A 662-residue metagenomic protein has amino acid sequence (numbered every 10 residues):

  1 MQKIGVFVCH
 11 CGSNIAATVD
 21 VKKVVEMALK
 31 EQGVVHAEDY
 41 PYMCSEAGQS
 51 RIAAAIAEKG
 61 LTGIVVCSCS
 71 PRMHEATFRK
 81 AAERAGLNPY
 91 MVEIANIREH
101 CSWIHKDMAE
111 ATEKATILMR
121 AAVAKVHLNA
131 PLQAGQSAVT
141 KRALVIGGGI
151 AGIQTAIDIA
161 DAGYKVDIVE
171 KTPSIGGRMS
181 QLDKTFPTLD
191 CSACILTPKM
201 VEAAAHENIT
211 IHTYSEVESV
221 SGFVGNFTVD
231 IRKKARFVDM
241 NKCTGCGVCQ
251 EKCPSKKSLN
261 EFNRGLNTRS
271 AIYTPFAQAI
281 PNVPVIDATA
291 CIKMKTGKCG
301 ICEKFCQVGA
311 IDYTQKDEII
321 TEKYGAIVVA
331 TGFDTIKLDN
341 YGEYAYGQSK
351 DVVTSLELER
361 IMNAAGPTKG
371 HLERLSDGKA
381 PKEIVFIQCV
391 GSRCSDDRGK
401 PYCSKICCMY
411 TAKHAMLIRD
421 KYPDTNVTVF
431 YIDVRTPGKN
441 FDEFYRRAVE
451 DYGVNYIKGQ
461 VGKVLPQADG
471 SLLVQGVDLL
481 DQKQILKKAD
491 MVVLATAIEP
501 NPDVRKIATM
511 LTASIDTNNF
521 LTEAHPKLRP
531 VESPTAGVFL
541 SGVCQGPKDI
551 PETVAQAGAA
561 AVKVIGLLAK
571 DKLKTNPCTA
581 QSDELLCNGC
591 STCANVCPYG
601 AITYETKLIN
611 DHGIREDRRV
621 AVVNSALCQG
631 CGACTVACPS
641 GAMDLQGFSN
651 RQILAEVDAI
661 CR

Functional and structural regions predicted by a protein language model:
M1-R662: Residues forming the flavin
